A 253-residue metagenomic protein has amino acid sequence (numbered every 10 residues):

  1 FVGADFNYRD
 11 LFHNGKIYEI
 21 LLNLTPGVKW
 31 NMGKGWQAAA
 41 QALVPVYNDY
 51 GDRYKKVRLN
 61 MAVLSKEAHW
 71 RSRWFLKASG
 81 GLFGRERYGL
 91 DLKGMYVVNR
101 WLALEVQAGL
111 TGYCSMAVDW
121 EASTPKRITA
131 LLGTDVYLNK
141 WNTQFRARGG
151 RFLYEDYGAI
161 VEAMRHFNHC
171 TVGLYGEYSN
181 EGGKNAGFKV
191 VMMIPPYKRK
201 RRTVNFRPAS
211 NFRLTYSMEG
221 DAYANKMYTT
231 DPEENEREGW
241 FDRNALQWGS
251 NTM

Functional and structural regions predicted by a protein language model:
F1, F83, T111, S123 (+3 more regions): Flexible, glycine-rich linker and terminal segments associated with outer-membrane beta-barrel/transport systems
F1-V63, S123, S250-M253: Outer-membrane beta-barrel initiation region
V2-N14, A38-N48, L64, R71-F83 (+4 more regions): Transmembrane beta-strand segments that form the barrel wall of outer-membrane beta-barrel proteins
N14-G15, G51-K55, Y88-K93, A117-S123 (+3 more regions): Outer-membrane beta-barrel translocator domains and adjoining extracellular loop/strand segments of Gram-negative
L22-G33, K55-W70, G89-A108, I128-L138 (+2 more regions): Feature captures outer-membrane beta-barrel proteins of Gram-negative bacteria and organelles
